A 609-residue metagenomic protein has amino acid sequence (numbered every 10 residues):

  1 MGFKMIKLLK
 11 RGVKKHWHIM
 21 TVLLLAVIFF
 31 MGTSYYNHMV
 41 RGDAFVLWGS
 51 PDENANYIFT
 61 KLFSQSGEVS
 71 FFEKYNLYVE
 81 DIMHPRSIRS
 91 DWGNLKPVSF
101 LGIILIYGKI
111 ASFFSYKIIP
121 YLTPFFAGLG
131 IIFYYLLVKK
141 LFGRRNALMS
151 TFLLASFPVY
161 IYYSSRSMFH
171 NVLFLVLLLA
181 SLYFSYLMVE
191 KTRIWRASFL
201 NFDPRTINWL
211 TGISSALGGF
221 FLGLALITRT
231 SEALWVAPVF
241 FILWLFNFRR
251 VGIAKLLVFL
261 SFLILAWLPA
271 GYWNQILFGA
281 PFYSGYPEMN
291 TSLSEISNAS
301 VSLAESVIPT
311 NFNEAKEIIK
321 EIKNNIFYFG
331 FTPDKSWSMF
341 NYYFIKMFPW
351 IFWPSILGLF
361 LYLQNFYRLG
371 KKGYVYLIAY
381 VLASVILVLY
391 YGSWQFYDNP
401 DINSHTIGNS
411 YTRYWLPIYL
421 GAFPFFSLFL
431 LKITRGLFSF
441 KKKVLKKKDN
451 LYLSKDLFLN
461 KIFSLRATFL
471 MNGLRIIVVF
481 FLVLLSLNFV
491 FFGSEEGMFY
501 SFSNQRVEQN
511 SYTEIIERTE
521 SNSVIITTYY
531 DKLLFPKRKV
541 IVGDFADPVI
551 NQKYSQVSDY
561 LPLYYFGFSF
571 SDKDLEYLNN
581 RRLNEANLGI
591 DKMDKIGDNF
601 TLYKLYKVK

Functional and structural regions predicted by a protein language model:
M5-I6, Y183-K191, N201, L222 (+1 more regions): Perimembrane helix-loop-helix junctions
V27-M39, E232, F429, M471-N504: Transmembrane alpha-helical segments
M39-G49, Y57, K61-I103, Y107-S112 (+3 more regions): Interfacial juxtamembrane loops and adjacent helix segments that form the catalytic/substrate-binding surfaces
I118-F142, L179-F184, L357-F360: Transmembrane-helix motifs of polytopic, lipid-linked glycan transferases
L129-Y134, F241-W244, W337-V385, F429: Hydrophobic, aromatic-rich transmembrane alpha-helices and their immediate juxtamembrane boundary segments
Y134-V159, L175-V176, F202-R205: Transmembrane-helix signature of polytopic, membrane-embedded enzymes that assemble or transfer cell-envelope glycans
S150-P158, Y183, L222-L226, F240: Short helix- or helix-capping micro-motifs that position conserved polar/aromatic residues at function-defining sites
E232, K255-L359, A383-V388: Membrane-lumen/periplasm interface segments of specific transmembrane helices in polyprenyl phosphate-linked
